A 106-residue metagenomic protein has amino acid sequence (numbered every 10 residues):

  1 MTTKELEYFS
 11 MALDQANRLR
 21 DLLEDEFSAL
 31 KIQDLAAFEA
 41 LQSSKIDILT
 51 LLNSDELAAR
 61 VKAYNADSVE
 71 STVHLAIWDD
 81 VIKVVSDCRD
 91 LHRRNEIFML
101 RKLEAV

Functional and structural regions predicted by a protein language model:
M1-D21, S28, L35-V106: C-terminal-biased regions
